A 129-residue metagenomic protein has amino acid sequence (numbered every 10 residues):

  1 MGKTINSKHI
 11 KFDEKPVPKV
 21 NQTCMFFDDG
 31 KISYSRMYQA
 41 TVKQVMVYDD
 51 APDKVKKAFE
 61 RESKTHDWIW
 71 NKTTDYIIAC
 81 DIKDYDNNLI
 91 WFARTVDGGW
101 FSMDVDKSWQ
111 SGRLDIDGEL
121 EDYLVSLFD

Functional and structural regions predicted by a protein language model:
M1-T4, K57: Short Lys/Arg-rich cationic patches that frequently serve as NLS/NoLS or arginine-rich RNA/DNA-binding motifs
K3-V17: Mixed-charge, Lys/Arg-rich low-complexity intrinsically disordered regions
I10, M25, I69-W70, L127-F128: Short, aromatic- and cysteine-enriched interfacial helices/patches that mediate contacts at lipid membranes
V17-D28: Short coil-to-beta transition motif at edge beta-strands of beta-rich domains
K31-I116: Acidic, low-complexity, intrinsically disordered interaction modules
W109-D129: Long, low-complexity intrinsically disordered regions
